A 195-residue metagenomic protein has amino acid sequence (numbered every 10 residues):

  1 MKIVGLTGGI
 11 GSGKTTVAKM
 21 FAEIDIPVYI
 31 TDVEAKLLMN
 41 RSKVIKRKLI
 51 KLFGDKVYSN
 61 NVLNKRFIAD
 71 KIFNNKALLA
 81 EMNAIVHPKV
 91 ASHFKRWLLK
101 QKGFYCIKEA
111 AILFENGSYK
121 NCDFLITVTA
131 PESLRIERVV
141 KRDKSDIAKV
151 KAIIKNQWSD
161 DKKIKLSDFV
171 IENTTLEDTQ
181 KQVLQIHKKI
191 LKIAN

Functional and structural regions predicted by a protein language model:
L6: Hydrophobic anchor at the beta1->P-loop junction of P-loop NTPases
G9, F21: P-loop (Walker A) phosphate-binding loop of NTP-binding proteins
S12: ATP-binding Walker
T15: Walker A/P-loop
V33-F104: ATP-dependent small-molecule kinase phosphotransfer cores that center on conserved nucleotide phosphate-binding segments
S92-K100, Y105-R142: ATP-dependent NMP and nucleoside kinases share a basic, alpha-helical "lid"
H93, K120-N121, E132, K141-I190: Small-molecule kinase domains that catalyze NTP-dependent phosphoryl transfer to phosphate-bearing small molecules
